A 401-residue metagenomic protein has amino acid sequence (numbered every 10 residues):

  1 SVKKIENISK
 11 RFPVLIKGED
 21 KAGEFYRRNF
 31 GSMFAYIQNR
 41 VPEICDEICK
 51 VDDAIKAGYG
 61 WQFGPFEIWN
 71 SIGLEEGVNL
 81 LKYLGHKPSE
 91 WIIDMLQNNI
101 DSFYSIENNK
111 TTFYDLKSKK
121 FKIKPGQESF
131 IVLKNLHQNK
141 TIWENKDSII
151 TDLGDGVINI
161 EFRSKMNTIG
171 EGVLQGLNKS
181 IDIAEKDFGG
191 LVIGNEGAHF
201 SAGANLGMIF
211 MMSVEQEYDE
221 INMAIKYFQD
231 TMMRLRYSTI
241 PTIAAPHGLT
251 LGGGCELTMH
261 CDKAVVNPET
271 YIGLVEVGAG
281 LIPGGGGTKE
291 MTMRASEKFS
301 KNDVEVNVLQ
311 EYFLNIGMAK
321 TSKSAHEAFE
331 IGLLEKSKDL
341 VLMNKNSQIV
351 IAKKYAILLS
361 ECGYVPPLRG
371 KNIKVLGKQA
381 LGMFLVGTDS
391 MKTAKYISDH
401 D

Functional and structural regions predicted by a protein language model:
V2-F25, G31-S32, S71-V157, E161-V192 (+5 more regions): Intrinsically disordered, low-complexity segments enriched in small/flexible residues
G23-P42, Y59, F63, G73: Active-site-proximal catalytic alpha-helix in oxidoreductases
E43-K50, G170: Helix N-cap / loop-to-helix initiation motif
E47-G58, I92-M95: Short, well-structured alpha-helical segments that form the helix of a local strand-helix-strand
A54-G58, L81, S213, P246 (+1 more regions): A general structural motif at alpha-helix termini
F63-F66, A202-M208, E256-M259: Short glycine/threonine-rich loop-to-helix capping motif typified by GTGT followed within a few residues by an Asp-Pro
D155-E161, E171-D219, Q229-A245, N267-Y271: A structural preference for short, pocket-lining loop segments at secondary-structure junctions
I221-A224, Q229, M233-L368: Conserved catalytic cores of soluble enzyme domains, especially glycine-rich substrate-binding beta-alpha loops
